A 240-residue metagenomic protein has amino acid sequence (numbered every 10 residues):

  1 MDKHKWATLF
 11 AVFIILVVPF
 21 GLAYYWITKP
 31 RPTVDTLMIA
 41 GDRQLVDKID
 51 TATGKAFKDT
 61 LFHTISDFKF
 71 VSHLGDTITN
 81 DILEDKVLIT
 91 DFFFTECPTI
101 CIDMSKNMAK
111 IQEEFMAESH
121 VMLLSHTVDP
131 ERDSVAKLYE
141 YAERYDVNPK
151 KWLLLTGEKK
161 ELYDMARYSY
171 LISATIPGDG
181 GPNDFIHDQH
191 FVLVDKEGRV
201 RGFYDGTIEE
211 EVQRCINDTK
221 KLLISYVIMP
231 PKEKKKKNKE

Functional and structural regions predicted by a protein language model:
M1-I65, N238-E240: N-terminal targeting signals for export/organelle localization
I65-S66, L88, D188-H190: Short loop/turn microsegments at loop-to-beta-strand junctions
K69-F70, L193: Hydrophobic beta-strand positions
I78-M108, L123-L124: Short active-site neighborhood of thiol/selenol oxidoreductases, capturing the structured segment around
S105-M165: Structural microenvironment flanking redox-active thiols in thiol-disulfide oxidoreductases
K150-W152, Y163, R167-T175, I186-V192: Structural micro-motif
G178-E240: Thiol-/selenol-based redox modules, centered on thioredoxin-like and closely related oxidoreductase domains
